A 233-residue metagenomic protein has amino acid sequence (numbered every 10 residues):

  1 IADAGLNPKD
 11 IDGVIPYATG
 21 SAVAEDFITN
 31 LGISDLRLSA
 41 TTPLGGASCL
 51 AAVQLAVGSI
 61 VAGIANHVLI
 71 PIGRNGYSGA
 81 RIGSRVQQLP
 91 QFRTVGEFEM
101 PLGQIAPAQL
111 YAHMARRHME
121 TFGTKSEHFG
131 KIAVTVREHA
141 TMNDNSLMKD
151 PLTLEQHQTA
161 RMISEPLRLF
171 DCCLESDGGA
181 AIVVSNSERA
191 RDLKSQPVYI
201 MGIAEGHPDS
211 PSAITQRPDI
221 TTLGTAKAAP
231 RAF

Functional and structural regions predicted by a protein language model:
I1-G5, V23, A52-L55, Y111-A115 (+1 more regions): Short, well-ordered amphipathic alpha-helical segments that serve as non-catalytic structural scaffolds within diverse
G5-P8, F122: Conserved PLP-enzyme active-site core in the AAT-like
P8-P16, L38-A40, V68-G73, H128-T135 (+1 more regions): Beta-strand segments within the central parallel beta-sheet cores of soluble alpha/beta enzyme folds
K9, S21, S176-G179: Short, basic and Ser/Thr-rich N-terminal targeting/leader segments
Y17-L69, N75-L110, M148-L174, G206-P208 (+1 more regions): Conserved catalytic cysteine-centered active-site region of acyl-thioester-dependent Claisen-condensing enzymes
P43-R74, A108-M142, I182-E188: Active-site-proximal alpha-helical scaffold in enzymes
G96-E97, T121, G130-K131, M162-R231: Condensing-enzyme catalytic core mediating Claisen C-C bond formation in acyl metabolism
L102-Q109, R116-D171, A180, S195: Functionally critical mobile loop/hinge segments
